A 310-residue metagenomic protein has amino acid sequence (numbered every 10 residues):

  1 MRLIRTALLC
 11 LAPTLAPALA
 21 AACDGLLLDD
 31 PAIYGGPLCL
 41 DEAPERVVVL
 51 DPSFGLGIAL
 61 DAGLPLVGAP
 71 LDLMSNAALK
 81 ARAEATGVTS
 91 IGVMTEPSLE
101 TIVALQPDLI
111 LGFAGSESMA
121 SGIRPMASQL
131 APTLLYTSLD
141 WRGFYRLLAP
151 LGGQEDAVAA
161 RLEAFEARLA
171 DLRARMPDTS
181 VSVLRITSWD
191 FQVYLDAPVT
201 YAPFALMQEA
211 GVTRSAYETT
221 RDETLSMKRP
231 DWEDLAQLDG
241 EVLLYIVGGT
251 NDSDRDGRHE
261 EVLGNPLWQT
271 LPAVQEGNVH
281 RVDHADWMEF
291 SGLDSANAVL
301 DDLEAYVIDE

Functional and structural regions predicted by a protein language model:
I4, L9-L11, L15-G55, A157-I186 (+5 more regions): Bacterial Sec-exported substrate-binding components of ABC uptake systems
I33-G35, I91-E100, R221-D231: Short helix-initiation/N-cap motifs at beta->coil->alpha
D41-P44, L56-L60, L99, V103 (+10 more regions): Extracytoplasmic/secreted envelope proteins and their assembly/folding machinery, especially bacterial periplasmic
R46-T101, L109, A114-G115: A short, structured surface patch at a secondary-structure boundary
L73-M74, Y194-M227: Alpha-helical, coiled-coil/dimerization segments enriched in small aliphatic residues
L99, V103-G112, P132, L235 (+1 more regions): Proline-aspartate-enriched helix->loop->beta-strand connector
A120-A159, D254-V282: Charged, glycine-enriched surface loops/patches that mediate electrostatic binding to polyanionic ligands
E223-G248, D252-S253: Ligand-binding pocket segment of bilobal, Venus flytrap-like solute-binding proteins
